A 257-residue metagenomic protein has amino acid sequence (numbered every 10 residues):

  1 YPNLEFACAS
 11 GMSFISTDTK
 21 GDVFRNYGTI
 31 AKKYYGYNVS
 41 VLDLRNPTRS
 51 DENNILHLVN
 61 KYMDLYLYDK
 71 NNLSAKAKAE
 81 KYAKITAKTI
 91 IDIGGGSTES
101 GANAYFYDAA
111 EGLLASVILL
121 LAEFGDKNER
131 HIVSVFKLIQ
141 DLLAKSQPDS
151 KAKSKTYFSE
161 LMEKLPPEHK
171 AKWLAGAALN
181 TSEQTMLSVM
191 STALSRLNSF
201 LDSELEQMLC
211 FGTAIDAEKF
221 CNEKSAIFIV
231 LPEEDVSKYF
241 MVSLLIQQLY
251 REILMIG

Functional and structural regions predicted by a protein language model:
Y1-G257: P-loop NTPase motor domains
